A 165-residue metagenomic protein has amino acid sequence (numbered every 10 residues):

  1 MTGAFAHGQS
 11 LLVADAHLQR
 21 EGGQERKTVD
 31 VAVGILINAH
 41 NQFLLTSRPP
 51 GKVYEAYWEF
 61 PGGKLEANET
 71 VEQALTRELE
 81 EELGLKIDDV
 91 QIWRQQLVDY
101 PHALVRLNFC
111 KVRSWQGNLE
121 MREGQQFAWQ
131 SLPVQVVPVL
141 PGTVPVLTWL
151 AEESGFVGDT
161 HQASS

Functional and structural regions predicted by a protein language model:
T2, Q42-E81: Conserved Nudix-box catalytic region and its N-terminal flanking loop in Nudix hydrolases and closely related
A14-F43, K64, Q95: Conserved N-terminal beta-strand and adjoining loop/helix that marks the start of the Nudix/MutT-like hydrolase domain
N38, K86, Q95-L119, Q126: Active-site-adjacent beta-strand/loop module that shapes the phosphate/pyrophosphate-binding cleft
E82-D89: Short secondary-structure junctions
K111, L119-S154: NUDIX/MutT-family hydrolases
A151-S165: Generic C-terminal helix-cap and adjacent flexible tail
